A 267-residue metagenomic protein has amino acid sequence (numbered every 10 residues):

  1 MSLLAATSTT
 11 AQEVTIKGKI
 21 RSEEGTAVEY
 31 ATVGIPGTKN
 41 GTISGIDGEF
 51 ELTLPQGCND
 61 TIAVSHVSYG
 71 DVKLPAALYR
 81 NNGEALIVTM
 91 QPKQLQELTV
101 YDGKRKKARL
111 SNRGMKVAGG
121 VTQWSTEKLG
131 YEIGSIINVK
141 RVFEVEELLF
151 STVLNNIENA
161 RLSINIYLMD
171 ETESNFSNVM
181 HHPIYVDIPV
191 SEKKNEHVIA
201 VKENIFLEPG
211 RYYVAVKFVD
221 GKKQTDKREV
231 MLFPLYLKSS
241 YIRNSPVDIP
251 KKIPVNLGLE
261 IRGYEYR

Functional and structural regions predicted by a protein language model:
M1-T15: Bacterial Sec-dependent N-terminal signal peptides
Q12-V28: Structural motif
T26-V28, E51-N59, N204-P209: Short Pro-Gly-centered beta-turn/loop motif in secreted/extracellular proteins
A31-I35, G48, I62, V100 (+1 more regions): Hydrophobic beta-strand segments
I35, T61-L74: A short, solvent-exposed loop/turn motif at the edges and junctions of modular extracellular/periplasmic domains
K39-E49: Short, acidic Ser/Thr/Gly-rich low-complexity loop/linker segments typical of extracellular and cell-surface proteins
F50-L52, V72, E84, N195-I199: Short strand-edge motifs at loop-to-beta-strand transitions and within beta-strands of extracellular beta-rich domains
Q94-M169, P209-R211, K217-R267: Beta-sheet-rich sandwich/jelly-roll-like modules and their strand-loop junctions
